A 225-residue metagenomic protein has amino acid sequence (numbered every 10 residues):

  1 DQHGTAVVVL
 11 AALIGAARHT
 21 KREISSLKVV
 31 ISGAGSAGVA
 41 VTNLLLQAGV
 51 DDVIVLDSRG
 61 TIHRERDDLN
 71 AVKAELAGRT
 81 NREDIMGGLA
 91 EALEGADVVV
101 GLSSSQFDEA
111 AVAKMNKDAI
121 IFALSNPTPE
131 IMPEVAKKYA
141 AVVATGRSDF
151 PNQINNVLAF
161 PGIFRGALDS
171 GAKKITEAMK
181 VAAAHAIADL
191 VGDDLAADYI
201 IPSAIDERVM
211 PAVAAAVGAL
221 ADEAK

Functional and structural regions predicted by a protein language model:
D1-T5, I14-T20, S26, A123-A224: Adenosine-phosphate binding glycine-rich loop
H3, V7-V100, S104: Glycine-rich phosphate/diphosphate-binding loop of Rossmann-like nucleotide-binding domains
V30-I31, I54-V55, V99-G101, I120-A123 (+2 more regions): Structured core elements
A40, R64, D108-A110, M132 (+1 more regions): Short helix/loop capping segments that flank catalytic or ligand/cofactor-binding pockets
L44-Q47, D68-A71, A113-M115, V135-Y139 (+1 more regions): Short, glycine/charged-enriched secondary-structure capping and boundary segments
G60, A224-K225: Short glycine-centered helix-capping/turn motifs at secondary-structure transition points
I85-M86, A90-K138: Long hydrophobic segments that form regular secondary structure
